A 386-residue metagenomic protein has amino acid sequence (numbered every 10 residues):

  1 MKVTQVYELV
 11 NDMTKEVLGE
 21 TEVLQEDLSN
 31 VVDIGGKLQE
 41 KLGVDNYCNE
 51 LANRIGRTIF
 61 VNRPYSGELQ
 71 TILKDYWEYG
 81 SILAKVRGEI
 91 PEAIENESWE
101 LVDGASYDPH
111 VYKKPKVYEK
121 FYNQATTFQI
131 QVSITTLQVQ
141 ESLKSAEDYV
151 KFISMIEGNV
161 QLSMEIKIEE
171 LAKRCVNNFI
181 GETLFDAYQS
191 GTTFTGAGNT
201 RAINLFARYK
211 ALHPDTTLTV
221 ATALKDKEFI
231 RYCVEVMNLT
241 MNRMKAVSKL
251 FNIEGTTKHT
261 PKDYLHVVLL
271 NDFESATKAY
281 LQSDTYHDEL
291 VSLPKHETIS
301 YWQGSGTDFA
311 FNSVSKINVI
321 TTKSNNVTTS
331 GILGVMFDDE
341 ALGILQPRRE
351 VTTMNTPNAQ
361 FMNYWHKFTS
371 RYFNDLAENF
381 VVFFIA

Functional and structural regions predicted by a protein language model:
M1-N62, S66, S283-A386: Extended, compositionally biased alpha-helical segments that mediate assembly or anchoring
M1-Q5, L38-E50, E147, K151 (+4 more regions): Alpha-helix boundary/N-cap detector
E26, Y65-K74, E169, V176 (+2 more regions): Short glycine-rich, low-complexity/disordered patches
C48-V132: Assembly/oligomerization interface modules of large self-assembling protein complexes
R63, G67, Q161-I168, A172 (+4 more regions): Residue-level signal for secondary-structure boundary elements
Y118-Q189, Q360-K367: Long, contiguous amphipathic alpha-helices that act as assembly "spine/axial" helices in icosahedral shell and virion
I153, N159, E170-K227: Loop-centered beta-sheet repeat module
D215-D339: Extended oligomerization regions of viral-like shell subunits
